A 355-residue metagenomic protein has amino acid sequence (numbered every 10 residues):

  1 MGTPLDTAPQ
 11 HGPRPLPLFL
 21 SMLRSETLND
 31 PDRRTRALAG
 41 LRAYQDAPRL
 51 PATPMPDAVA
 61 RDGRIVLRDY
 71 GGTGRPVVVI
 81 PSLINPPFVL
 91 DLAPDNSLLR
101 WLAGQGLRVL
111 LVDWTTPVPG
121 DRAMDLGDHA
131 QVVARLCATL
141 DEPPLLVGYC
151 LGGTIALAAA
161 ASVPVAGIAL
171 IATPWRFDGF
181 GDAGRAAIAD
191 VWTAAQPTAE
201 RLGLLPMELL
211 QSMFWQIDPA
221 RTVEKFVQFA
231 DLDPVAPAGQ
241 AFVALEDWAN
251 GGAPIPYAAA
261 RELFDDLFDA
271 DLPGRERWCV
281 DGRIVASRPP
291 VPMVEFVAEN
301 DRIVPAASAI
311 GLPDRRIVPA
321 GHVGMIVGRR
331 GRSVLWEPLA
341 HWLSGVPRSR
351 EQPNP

Functional and structural regions predicted by a protein language model:
M1-S21, I155-I255: Alpha/beta-hydrolase-fold enzymes
A52-V118: Short, surface-exposed "cap/lid" segments of acyl-processing enzymes
P117-R122, D128-P144, L157: Conserved acidic catalytic loop of the alpha/beta-hydrolase fold
V147-A156: Gly/Ala-rich beta-loop-alpha elbow adjacent to hydrolase catalytic centers
P289, E295-V297, D301: Short beta-strand/loop motif that positions the catalytic acidic residue of the alpha/beta-hydrolase fold
R302-S308: Conserved alpha/beta-hydrolase "acid-adjacent" motif
I303, A320-V334: Catalytic histidine-centered segment of alpha/beta-hydrolase-like enzymes
A309-M325: Catalytic histidine neighborhood in serine/cysteine hydrolases with alpha/beta-hydrolase-type architecture
